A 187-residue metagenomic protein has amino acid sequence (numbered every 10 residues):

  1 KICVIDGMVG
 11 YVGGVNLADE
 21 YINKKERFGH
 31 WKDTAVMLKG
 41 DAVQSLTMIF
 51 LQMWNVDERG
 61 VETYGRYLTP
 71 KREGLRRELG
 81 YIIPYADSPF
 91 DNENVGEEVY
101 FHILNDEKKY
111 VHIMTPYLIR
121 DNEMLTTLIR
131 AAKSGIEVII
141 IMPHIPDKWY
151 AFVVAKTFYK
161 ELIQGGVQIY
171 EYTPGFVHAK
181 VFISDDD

Functional and structural regions predicted by a protein language model:
K1-D187: Charged, low-complexity intrinsically disordered terminal segments
